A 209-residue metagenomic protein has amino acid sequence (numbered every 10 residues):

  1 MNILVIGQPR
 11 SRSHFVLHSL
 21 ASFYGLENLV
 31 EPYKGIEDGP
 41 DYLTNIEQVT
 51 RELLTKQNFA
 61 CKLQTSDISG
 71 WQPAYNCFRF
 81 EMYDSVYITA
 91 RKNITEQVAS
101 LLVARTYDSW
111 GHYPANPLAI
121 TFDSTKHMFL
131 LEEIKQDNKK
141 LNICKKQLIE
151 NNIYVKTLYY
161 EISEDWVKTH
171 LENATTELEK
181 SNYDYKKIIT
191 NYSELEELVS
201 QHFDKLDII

Functional and structural regions predicted by a protein language model:
M1-K56: PAPS-dependent sulfotransferase catalytic core
R12, S66-D67: Glycine-rich nucleotide phosphate-binding loop and flanking beta-alpha elements of Rossmann-like dinucleotide-binding
G25-E27, F59, Y154-K156: Conserved beta-strand segments of alpha/beta enzyme cores
P40-Q48, P114-L130, I162, V167-I209: PAPS-dependent sulfotransferase catalytic core
Y42-Q48, G70-C77: A Trp-anchored, charged/polar loop motif used as the substrate-binding/catalytic surface of acyl/ester-handling
Q57-T65: Conserved two-lobed SF2 helicase motor
T65, W71-N173, E177: PAPS-dependent sulfotransferase catalytic domain
